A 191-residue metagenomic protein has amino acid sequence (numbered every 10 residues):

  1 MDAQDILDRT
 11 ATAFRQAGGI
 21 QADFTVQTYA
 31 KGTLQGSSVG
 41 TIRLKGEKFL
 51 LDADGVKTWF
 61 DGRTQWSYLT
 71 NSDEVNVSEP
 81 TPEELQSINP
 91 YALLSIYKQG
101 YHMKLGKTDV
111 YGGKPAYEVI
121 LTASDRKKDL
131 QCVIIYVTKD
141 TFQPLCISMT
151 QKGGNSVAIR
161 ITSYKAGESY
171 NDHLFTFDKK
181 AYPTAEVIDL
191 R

Functional and structural regions predicted by a protein language model:
M1-Q35, K45-K48, A181, E186-R191: N-terminal leader/targeting segments and the immediate start of mature chains
A17-Q21, S37-V39, G46, F60 (+5 more regions): Extracytoplasmic
Q21-T25, L50, W66, E118-I120 (+2 more regions): Soluble periplasmic/extracytoplasmic beta-strand elements of cell-envelope proteins
V26-T28, A53, L69-T70, S148-Q151: Beta-turn initiation residues at beta-strand->coil junctions
V39-I88, V157-A158: An acidic-aromatic
P80-P115: Flexible, surface-exposed loop/linker segments and immediately adjacent secondary-structure boundaries
K104-P183, V187-L190: Gly/Pro-enriched, hydrophobic low-complexity segments that function as extracytoplasmic propeptides/linkers
